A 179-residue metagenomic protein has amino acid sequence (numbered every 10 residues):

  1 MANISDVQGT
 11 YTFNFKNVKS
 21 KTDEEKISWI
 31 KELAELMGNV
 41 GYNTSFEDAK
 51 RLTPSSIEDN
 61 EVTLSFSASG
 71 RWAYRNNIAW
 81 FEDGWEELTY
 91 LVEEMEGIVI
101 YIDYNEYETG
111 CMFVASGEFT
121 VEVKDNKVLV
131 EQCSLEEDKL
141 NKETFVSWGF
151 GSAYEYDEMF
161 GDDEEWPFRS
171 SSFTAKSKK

Functional and structural regions predicted by a protein language model:
M1-M37: Short, extreme N-terminal segment that most often corresponds to the first beta-strand
A34-D48: Surface patches in mature domains of proteins
S45-K179: Charged interaction segments
